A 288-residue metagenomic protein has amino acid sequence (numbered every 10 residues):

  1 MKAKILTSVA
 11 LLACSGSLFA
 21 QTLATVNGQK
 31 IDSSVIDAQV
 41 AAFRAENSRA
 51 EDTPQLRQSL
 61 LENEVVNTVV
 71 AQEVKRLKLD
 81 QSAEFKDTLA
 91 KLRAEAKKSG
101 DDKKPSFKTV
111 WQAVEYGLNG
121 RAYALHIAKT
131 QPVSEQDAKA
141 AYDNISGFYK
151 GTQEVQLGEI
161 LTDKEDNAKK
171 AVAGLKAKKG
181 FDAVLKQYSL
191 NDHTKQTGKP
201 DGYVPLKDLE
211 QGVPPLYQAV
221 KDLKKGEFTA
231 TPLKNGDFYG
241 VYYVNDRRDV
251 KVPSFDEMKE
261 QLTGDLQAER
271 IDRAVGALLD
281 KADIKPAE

Functional and structural regions predicted by a protein language model:
M1-A20: Gram-negative bacterial Sec-dependent N-terminal signal peptides
A20-V114, L266, R273, E288: N-terminal targeting/tethering segments
Q21-A45, T68-V74, L118, A141-Y142 (+4 more regions): FKBP-type peptidyl-prolyl cis-trans isomerase
A50-P54, G151, A171-P215, L233-N235 (+2 more regions): Peptidyl-prolyl cis-trans isomerase
A83, T130-E135, K251-V252: Solvent-exposed, non-transmembrane alpha-helical starts
K104-P105, Q112-E115, L125-Q156: Acidic/polar surface patches and capping/hinge elements
E135-K139, Q156-V172, L190, T194 (+1 more regions): Extended amphipathic alpha-helical interaction segments
P214-R273, P286-A287: C-terminal soluble interaction/assembly domains
